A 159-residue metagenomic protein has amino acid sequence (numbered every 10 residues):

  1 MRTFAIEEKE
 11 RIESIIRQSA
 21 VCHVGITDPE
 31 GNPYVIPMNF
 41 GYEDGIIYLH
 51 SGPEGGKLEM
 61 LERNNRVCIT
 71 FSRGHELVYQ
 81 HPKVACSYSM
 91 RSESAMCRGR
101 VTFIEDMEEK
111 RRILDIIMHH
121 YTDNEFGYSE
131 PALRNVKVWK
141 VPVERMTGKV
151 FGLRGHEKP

Functional and structural regions predicted by a protein language model:
M1-Q18, P159: Extreme N-terminal tail/first-helix region
R2-T3, E76-P159: Charged, gly/pro-rich active-site loop segments
R17, E62-V67, D115, H119-D123: Short, intrinsically disordered, mixed-charge
S19-P53, I69: Short beta-strand segments
I26-D28, F71-R73, V143-R145: Short, structured patches in soluble enzyme cores that scaffold and shape functional sites
G45-I46, N65, E144-M146: Beta-strand-connecting loop/turn residues
K57-H81, C86-Y88: Helix-adjacent hinge/juxtasegments
